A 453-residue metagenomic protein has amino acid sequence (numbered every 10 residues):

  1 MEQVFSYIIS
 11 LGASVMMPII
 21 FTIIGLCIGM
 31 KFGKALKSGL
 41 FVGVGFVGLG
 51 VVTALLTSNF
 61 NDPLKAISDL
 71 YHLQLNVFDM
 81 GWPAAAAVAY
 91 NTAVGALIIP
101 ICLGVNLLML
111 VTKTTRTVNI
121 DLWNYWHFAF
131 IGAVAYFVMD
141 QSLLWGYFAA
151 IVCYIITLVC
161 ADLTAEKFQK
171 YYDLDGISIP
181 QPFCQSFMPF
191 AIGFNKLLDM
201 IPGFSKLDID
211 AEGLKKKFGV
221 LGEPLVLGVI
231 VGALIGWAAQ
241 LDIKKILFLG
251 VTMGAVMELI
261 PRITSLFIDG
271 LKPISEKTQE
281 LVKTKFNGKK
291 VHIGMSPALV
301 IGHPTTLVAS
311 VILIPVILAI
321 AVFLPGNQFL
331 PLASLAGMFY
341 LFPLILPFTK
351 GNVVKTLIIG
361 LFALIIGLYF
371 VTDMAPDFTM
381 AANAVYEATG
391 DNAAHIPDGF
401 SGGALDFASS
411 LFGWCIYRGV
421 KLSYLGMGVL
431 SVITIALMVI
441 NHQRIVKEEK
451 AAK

Functional and structural regions predicted by a protein language model:
M1-V52, A93-H292, S296, G302-P304 (+2 more regions): Signature of multi-pass transmembrane helix bundles
G45-G95: Membrane helical hairpin/interfacial module
T53-N61, F370-T379: C-terminal TM-helix exit segments that contain a strictly Trp-centered aromatic cap at the helix terminus
L56, F60, S68, M80 (+7 more regions): Solvent-exposed, non-transmembrane amphipathic alpha-helical segments
Y71-V77, L97-L103, W123-A129, A150-Y154 (+4 more regions): Mid-membrane cores of alpha-helical transmembrane segments in multi-pass membrane proteins, especially transporters
V111-T115, G294-P376: Hydrophobic alpha-helical bundle architecture
